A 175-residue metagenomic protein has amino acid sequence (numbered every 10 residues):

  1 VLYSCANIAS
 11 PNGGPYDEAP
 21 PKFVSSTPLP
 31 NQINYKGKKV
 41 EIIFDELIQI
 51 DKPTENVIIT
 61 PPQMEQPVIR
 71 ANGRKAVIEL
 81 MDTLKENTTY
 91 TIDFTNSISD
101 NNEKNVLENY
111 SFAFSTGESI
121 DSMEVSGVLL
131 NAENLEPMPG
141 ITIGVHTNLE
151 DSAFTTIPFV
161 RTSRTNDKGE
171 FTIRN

Functional and structural regions predicted by a protein language model:
S4-N175: Acidic, low-complexity Ser/Thr/Gly/Pro-rich repeat segments typical of extracellular/periplasmic and surface-exposed
